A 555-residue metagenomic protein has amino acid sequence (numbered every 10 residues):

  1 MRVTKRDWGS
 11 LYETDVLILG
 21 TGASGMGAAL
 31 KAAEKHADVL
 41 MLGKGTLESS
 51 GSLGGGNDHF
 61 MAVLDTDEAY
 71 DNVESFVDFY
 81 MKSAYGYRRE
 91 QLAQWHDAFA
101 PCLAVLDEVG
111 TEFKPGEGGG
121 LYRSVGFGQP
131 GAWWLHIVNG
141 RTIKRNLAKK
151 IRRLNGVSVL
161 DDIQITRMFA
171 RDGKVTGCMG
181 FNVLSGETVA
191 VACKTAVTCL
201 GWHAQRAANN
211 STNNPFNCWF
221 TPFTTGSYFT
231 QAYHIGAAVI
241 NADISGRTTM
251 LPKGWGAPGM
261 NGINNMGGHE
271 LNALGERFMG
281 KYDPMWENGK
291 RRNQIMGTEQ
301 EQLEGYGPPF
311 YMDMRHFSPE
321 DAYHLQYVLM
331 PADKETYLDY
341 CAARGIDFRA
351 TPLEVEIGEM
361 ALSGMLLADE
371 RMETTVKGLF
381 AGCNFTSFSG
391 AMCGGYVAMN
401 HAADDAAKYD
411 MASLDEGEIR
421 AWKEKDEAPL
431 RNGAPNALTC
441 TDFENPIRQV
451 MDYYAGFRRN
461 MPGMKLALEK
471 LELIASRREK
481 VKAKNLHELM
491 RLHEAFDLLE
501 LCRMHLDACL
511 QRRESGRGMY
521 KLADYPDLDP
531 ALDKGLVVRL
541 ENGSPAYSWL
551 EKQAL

Functional and structural regions predicted by a protein language model:
M1-D7, L11-Y12, A28, K35 (+9 more regions): Glycine- and aromatic-enriched mobile tails/lids
V16-M41: N-terminal Rossmann-like FAD-binding beta1-loop-alpha1 element of flavoenzymes
G20, C193-T195, C199-L200, G382-F385 (+1 more regions): Short, well-ordered coil/turn residues at beta-beta hairpins and beta-strand->alpha-helix junctions within
G45-D71, S75, M260-N261: Conserved N-terminal glycine-rich FAD pyrophosphate-binding loop of Rossmann-like flavoproteins
M61-W95: Glycine-rich active-site loop/strand segments that organize a redox cofactor
F99-T195, C199-N210, T248-N265, E270-L271: Conserved redox-cofactor binding core of oxidoreductases
R167-F181, A190, R344-C383: FAD-site-proximal beta/loop scaffold in flavoenzymes
Q231, A237-I346, S387-M392, H401-K408: An anion/pyrophosphate-binding glycine-rich loop and adjacent beta-alpha core in soluble alpha-beta enzymes
